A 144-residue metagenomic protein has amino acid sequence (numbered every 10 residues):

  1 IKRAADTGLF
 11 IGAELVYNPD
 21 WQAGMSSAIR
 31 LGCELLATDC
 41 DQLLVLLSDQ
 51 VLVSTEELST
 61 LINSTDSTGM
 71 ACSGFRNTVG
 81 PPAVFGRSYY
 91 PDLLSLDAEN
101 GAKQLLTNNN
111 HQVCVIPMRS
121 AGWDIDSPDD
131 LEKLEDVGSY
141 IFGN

Functional and structural regions predicted by a protein language model:
I1-V79, N109-P117, F142: Nucleotide and nucleotide-moiety/phosphate-recognizing core
R3-A4, D92, D124, K133: Phosphate- and divalent-cation-binding pockets in alpha/beta enzyme and binding domains that engage nucleotide-derived
V51-L52, Y89-P91, S120-G122: Short histidine/acidic/glycine/proline-rich micro-motifs that form metal- and phosphate-coordinating active-site loops
L58, Y89-L93, L131: A generic structural signal for short hydrophobic patches within well-formed alpha-helices
S73, P82, W123: Glycine- and other small-residue-rich loops at beta-strand/loop junctions that grip anionic moieties
V79, A83-N109: Short, glycine-/small-residue-rich phosphate/pyrophosphate-handling segment
D97-N144: Conserved alpha/beta core of the MobA/IspD/sugar-nucleotide pyrophosphorylase nucleotidyltransferase superfamily
